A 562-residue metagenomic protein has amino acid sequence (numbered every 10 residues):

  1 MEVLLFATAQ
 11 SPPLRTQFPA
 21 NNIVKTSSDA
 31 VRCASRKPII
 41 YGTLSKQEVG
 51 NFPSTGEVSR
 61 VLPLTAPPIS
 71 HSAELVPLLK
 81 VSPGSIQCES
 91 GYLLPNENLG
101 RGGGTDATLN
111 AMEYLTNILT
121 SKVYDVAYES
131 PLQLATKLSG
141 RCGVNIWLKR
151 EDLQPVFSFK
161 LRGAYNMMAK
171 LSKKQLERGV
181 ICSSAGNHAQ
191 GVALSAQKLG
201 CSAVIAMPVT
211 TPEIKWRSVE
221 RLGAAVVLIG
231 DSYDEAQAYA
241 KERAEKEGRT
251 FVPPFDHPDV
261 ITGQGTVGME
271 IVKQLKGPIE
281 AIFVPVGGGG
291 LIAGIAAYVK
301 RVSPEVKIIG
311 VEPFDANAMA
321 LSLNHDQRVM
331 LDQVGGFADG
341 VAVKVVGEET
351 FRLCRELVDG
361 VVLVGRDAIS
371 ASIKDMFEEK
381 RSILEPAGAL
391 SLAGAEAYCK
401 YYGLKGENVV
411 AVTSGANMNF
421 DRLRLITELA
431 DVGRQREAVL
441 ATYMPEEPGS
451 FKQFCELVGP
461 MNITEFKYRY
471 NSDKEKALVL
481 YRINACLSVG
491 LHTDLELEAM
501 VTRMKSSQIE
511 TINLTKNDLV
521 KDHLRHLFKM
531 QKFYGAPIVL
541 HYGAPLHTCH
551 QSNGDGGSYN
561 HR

Functional and structural regions predicted by a protein language model:
E2-Q551, G556-Y559: PLP-dependent amino-acid enzyme catalytic core
